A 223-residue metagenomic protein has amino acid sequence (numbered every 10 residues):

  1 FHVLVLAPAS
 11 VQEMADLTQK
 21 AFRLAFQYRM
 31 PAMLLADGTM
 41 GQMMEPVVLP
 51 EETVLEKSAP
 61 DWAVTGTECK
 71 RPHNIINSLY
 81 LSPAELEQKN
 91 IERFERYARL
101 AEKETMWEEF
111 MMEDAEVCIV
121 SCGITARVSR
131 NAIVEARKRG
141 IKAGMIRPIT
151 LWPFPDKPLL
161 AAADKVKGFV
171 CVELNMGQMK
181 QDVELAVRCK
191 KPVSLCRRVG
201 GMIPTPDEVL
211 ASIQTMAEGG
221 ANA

Functional and structural regions predicted by a protein language model:
F1-G38: Conserved thiamine diphosphate
D16-M30, E95-E102, V134, K138-I141 (+4 more regions): Generic secondary-structure signature for well-ordered alpha-helical cores
D16-Q19, M43-P50, R130-N131, P158 (+2 more regions): Short acidic, glycine/serine/threonine-rich loops at helix termini
R29-E109: Conformationally flexible catalytic loops at phosphate/diphosphate-handling active centers
A36-Q42, G123-T125, M176, G200: Glycine-rich beta-alpha junction loops
M106-I146, W152-L159: Redox- and metal-dependent alpha/beta enzyme cores, enriched for Fe-S-associated oxidoreductases and cofactor-handling
E173-A223: Peripheral docking tails and interdomain loops at the edges of cofactor- or intermediate-handling domains
